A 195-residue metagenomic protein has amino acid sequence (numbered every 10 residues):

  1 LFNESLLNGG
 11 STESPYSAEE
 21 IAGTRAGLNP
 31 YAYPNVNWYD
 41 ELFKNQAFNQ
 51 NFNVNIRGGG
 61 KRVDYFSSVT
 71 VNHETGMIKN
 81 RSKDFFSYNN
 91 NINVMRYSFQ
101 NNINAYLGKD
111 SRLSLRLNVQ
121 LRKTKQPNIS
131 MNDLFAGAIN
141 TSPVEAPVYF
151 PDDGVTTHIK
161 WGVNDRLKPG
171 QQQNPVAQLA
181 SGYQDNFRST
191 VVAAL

Functional and structural regions predicted by a protein language model:
L1-N35, N72-T190: Surface-exposed loop/interface segments of Gram-negative outer-membrane beta-barrel transport/assembly proteins
W38-E41: Surface-exposed cleft-lining segments at the edges of enzyme active sites
F43-Q46: Short Gly/Pro-enriched turn/cap motifs at secondary-structure boundaries
F48-F52, V191: Phosphate-interacting basic helix/loop segments used at nucleotide- and nucleic-acid interfaces
N49, G60-K61, G108-D110: Outer-membrane beta-barrel channels and translocator barrels
V54, N101, A193-L195: Membrane-embedded beta-strands of outer-membrane beta-barrel proteins, especially the hydrophobic/small aromatic
G58-R62, V71: A generic beta-sheet turn/junction motif
